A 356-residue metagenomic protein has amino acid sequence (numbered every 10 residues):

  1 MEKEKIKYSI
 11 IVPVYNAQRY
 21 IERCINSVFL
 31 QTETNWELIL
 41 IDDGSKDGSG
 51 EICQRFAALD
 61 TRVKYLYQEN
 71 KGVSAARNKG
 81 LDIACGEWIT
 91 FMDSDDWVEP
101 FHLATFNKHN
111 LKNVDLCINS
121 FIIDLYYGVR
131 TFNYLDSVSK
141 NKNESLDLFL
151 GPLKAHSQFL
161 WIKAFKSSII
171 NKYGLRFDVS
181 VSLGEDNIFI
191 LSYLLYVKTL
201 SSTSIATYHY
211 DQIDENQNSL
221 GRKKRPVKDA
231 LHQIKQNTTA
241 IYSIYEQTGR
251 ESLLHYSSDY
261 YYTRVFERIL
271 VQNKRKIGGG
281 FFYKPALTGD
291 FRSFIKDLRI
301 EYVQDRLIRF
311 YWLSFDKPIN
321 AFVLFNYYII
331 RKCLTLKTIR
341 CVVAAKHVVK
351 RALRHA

Functional and structural regions predicted by a protein language model:
I6-S9, S27, E37, I188: Cell-envelope/extracellular polymer assembly enzymes that use nucleotide-activated donors
N16-L30: Short, well-formed alpha-helical segments that are part of the catalytic scaffolds of diverse glycosyltransferases
S27, T34, D42-E51, D93: A conserved acidic beta->alpha catalytic loop
Q68-A84: Glycine-rich, basic loop-to-helix element that forms the pyrophosphate-binding segment of sugar-nucleotide handling
V73, S94-S204, Y208-D229, I244 (+1 more regions): Donor-binding/catalytic cores of nucleotide-activated saccharide and glycerol-phosphate transferases/polymerases
I89: Short aromatic/hydrophobic "clamp" motif used to bind/position activated sugar donors
A206-D214, L220-S252, R264-L298: Catalytic core of nucleotide-sugar-dependent glycosyltransferases
N273-A356: Membrane-interface aromatic/basic loop that binds lipid-linked glycans or pyrophosphate carriers, typified by
